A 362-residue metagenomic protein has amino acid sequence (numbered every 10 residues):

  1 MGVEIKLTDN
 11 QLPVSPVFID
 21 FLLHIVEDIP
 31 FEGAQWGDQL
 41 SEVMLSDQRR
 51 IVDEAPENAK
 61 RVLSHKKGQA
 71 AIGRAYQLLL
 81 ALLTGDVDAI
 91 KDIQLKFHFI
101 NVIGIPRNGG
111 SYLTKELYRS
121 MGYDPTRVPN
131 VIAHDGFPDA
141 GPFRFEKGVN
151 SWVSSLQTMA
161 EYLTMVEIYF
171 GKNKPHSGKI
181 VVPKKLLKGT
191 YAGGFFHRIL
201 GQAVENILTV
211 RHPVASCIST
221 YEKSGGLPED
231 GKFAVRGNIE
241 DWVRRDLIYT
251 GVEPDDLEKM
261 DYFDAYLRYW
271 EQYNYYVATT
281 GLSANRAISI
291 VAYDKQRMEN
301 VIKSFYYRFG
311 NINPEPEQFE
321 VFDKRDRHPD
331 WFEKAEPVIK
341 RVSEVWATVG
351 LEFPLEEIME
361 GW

Functional and structural regions predicted by a protein language model:
M1-E167: PAPS-dependent sulfotransferase catalytic core
I5-T8, S15, G189-E315: PAPS-dependent sulfotransferase catalytic domain
L79, T84-A89, M165-G178, T250-Y276: Alpha-helix-centered segments that form part of catalytic cores
N101-G104, D124-V128, V182-K185, E205-V210 (+1 more regions): A structural signal for short, well-ordered beta-strand segments and their strand-loop junctions that often border
G109-G110, R211-H212, F322-R327: Alpha-helical hinge/cap motifs
K115-I199, F233, W242-D255, L351 (+1 more regions): PAPS-dependent sulfation machinery
L186-Y191, Q296, D323-D330: Short beta->alpha connector loops
P228-K259, P314-W362: PAPS-dependent sulfotransferase catalytic core
